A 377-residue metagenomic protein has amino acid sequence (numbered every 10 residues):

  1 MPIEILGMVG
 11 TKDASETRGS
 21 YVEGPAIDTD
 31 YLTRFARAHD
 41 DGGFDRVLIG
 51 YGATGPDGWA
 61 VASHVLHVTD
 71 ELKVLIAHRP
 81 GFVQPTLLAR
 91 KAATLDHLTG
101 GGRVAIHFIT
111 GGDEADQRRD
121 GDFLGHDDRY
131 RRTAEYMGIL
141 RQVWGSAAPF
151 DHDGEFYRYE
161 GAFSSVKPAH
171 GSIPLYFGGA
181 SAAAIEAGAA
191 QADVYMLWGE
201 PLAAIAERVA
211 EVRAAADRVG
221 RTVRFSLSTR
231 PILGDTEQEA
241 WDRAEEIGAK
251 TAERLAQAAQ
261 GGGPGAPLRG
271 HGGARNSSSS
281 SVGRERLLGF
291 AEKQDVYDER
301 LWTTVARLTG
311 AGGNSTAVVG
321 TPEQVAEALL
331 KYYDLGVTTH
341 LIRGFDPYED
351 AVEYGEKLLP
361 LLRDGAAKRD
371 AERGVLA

Functional and structural regions predicted by a protein language model:
M1-E71, P168-I173: N-terminal beta1-alpha1-beta2 module of alpha/beta enzyme domains
P2-A14, D120, H126-G171, E200-Y333 (+1 more regions): An alpha-helical appendage that flanks or caps ligand/catalytic pockets
I3-V9, V47-I49, K73-H78, V104-F108 (+4 more regions): Hydrophobic faces of well-ordered beta-strands that scaffold small-molecule active sites in alpha/beta enzyme cores
G24-A38, F177-A187, V318-Y332: Short, acidic/polar
D30-G50, A187-W198, K331-T338: Catalytic domains of carbohydrate-active enzymes, especially glycoside hydrolases
H39, G43, V65, L95 (+8 more regions): Conserved, mostly hydrophobic/aromatic
R46-V65, G199-A203, L341-G355: Glycine-rich, proline-tolerant flexible connector loops at the mouths of alpha/beta enzymes
G58-R79, R132-Y136, A214, R218-R221 (+1 more regions): Alpha-helix-loop-beta-strand connector modules within alpha/beta enzyme cores
